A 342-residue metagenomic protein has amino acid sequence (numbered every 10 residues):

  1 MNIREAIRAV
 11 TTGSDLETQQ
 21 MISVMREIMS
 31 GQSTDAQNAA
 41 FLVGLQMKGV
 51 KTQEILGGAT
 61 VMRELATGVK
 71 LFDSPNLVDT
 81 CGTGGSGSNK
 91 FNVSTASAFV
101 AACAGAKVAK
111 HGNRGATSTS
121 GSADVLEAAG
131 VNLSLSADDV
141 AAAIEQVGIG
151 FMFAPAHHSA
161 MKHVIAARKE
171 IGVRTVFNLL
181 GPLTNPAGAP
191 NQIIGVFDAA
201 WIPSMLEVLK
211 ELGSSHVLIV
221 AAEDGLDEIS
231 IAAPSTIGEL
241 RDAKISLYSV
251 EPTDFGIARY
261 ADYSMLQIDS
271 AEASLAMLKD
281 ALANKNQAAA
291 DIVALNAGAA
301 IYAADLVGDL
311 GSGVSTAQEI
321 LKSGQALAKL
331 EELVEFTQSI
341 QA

Functional and structural regions predicted by a protein language model:
M1, V10-L56, E64-F72, I292: N-terminal glycine-rich anion-binding loops that anchor highly charged ligand groups
E5, A9, L16, V61-T67 (+4 more regions): Glycine-rich anion-binding loops and their surrounding alpha/beta cores
Q19, A36, Q53, D138 (+2 more regions): Residues in well-ordered alpha-helical elements
I28, Q46-K48, G84-S88, G115-A116 (+3 more regions): Short, small-residue-enriched loops and turns at beta-alpha junctions that line or gate enzyme active sites
Q37-N38, A109-H111, I219: Short beta-strand segments at enzyme active-site cores
A40, A96-V100, I292, N296-A299: Short amphipathic alpha-helical face segments that pack within enzyme cores and frequently flank/anchor catalytic
L42, F91-V147: A glycine-rich phosphate/pyrophosphate-binding beta-strand-loop-alpha-helix module
G49-G112, A116: Active-site cofactor/substrate anionic-group-binding motifs, chiefly glycine- and Lys/Arg-rich phosphate-binding loops
